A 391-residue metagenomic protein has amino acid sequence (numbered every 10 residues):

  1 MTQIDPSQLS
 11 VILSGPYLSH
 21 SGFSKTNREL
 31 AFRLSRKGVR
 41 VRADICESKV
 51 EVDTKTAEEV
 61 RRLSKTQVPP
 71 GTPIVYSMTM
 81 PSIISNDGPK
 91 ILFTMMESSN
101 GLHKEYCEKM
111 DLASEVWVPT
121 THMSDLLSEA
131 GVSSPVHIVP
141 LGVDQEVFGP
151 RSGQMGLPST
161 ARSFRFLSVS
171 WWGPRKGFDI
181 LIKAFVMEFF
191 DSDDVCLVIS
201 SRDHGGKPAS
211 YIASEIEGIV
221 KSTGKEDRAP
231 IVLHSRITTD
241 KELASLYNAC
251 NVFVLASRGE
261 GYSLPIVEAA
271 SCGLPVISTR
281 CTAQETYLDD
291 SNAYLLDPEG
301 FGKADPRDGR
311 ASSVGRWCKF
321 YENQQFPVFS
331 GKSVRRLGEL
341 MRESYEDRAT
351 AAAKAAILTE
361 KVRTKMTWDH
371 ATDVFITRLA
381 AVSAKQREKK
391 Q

Functional and structural regions predicted by a protein language model:
T2, I12, K49-A130, E242: Extended catalytic core of nucleotide-activated donor transferases of GT-like folds
I12, P158-K176, I182-F185, L197-I199 (+1 more regions): Conserved donor-binding/catalytic core segment of Leloir-type glycosyltransferases
K104-E105, V143-A161: Acidic anion/phosphate-binding donor-loop and adjacent secondary structure in glycosyltransferase catalytic cores
A209-I237, K241: Nucleotide-activated donor-binding/catalytic signature segment of Leloir-type glycosyltransferases, i.e., the conserved
R258: Aromatic "clamp/platform" in nucleotide-sugar-dependent glycosyltransferases that forms part of the donor/acceptor
I266, P275-S278, L288, Y294-L295: Short hydrophobic beta-strand element within catalytic cores of glycosyltransferases and related nucleotide-activated
E285-E343: Change "using UDP/GDP/dTDP sugars" to "using nucleotide sugars
R336, R342-E343, T350-T364: A short, well-ordered alpha-helix in the C-terminal region of glycosyltransferases
